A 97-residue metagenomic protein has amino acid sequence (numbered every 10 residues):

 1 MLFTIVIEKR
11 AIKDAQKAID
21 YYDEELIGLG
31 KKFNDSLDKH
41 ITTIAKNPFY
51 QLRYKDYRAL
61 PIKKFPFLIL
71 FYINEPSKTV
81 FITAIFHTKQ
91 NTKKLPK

Functional and structural regions predicted by a protein language model:
M1-N34: Arg/Lys-rich, positively charged N-terminal/basic patches that mediate binding to nucleic acids
T4, L68-L70, T83: Residues embedded in well-ordered beta-strands
Q16-I19, D38-A45: Structural signal for well-ordered, non-membrane alpha-helices
I19, P48, P96: Short, flexible helix/strand-to-coil boundary loops that buttress conserved ligand/catalytic motifs in alpha/beta
I27, T42, K46-F49, Q90: Generic structural signal for secondary-structure transition and capping sites
K32, L52-R53, Q90-N91: Solvent-exposed interaction patches of small proteins and small membrane subunits
K39, N47-T79: Basic/aromatic recognition patch in beta-strand/loop cores that engages polyanionic ligands
Y72-K97: Enriched for short, Lys/Arg-rich terminal
